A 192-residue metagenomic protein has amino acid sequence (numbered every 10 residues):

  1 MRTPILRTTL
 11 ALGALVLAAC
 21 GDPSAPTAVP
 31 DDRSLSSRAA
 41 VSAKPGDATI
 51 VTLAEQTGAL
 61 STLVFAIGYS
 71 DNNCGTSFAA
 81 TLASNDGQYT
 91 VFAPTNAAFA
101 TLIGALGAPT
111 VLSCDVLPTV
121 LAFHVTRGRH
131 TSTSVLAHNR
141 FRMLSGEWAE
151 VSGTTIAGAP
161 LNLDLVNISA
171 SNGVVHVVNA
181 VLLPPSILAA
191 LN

Functional and structural regions predicted by a protein language model:
M1-L10: Bacterial N-terminal signal peptides that target proteins for export
V16-A19: C-terminal motif of bacterial Sec signal peptides marking the signal peptidase cleavage site
G21-N192: Mature, structured domains of secreted/extracytosolic soluble proteins
